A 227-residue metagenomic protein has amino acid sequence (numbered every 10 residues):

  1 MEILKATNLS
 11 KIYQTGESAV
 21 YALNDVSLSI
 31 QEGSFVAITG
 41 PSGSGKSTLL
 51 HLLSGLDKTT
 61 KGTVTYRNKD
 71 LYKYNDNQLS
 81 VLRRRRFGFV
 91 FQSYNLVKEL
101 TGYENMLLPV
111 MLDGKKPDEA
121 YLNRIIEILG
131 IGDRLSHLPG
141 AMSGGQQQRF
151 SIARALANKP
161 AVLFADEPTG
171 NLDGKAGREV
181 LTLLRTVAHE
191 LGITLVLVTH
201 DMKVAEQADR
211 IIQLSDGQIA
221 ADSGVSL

Functional and structural regions predicted by a protein language model:
M1-E2, L227: Short, Lys/Arg-enriched, disordered terminal segments
E2-L214: ABC family nucleotide-binding domain
D113, S226-L227: Short hydrophobic/aromatic patches at helix-to-coil boundaries
I211-G224: H-loop (His-switch) and adjacent beta-strand-loop-beta switch element of ABC-type ATPase nucleotide-binding domains
